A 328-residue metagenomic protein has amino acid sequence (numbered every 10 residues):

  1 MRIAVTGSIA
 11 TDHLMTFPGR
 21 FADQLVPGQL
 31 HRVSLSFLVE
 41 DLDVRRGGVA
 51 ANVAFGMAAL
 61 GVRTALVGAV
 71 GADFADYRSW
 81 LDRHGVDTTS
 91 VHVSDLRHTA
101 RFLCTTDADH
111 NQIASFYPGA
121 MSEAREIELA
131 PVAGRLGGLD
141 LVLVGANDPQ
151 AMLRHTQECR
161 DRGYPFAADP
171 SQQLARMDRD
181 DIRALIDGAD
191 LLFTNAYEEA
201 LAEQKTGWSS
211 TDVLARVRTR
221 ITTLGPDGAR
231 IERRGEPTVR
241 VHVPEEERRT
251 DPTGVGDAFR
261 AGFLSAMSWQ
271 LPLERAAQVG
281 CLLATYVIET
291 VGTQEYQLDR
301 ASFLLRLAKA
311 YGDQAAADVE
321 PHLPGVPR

Functional and structural regions predicted by a protein language model:
M1-A65, D76, R248, Q314-R328: Glycine-rich phosphate/adenosyl-contacting loop at the front of the ribokinase-like
G7-S8, G68-A72, V93, T106-A108 (+2 more regions): Cofactor-binding loop segments of dinucleotide-utilizing enzymes, especially the Rossmann-like FAD- and NAD(P)+-binding
I9, N147, A258: Active-site metal-binding loops of divalent metal-dependent hydrolases
R63-T89: A glycine-rich beta-to-alpha transition motif near the start of alpha/beta enzyme domains, typified by
T89-S94, F102-L141, G145-A146: Conserved phosphate-binding/catalytic loop of the ribokinase/pfkB sugar-kinase fold
R160-P165, S171-V241, R248: Conserved phosphate/ATP/ADP-binding segment of small-molecule kinases
G207-R328: Conserved phosphate-binding/catalytic region of the ribokinase-like
